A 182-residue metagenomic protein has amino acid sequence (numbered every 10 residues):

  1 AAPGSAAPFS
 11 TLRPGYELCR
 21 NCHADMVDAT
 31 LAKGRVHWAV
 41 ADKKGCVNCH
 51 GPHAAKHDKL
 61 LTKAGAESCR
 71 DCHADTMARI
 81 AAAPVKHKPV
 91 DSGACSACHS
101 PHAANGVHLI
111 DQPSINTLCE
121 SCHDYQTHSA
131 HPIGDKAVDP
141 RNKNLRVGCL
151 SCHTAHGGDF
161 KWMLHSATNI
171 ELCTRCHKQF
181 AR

Functional and structural regions predicted by a protein language model:
A1-R182: Short sequence/structural segments immediately N-terminal
